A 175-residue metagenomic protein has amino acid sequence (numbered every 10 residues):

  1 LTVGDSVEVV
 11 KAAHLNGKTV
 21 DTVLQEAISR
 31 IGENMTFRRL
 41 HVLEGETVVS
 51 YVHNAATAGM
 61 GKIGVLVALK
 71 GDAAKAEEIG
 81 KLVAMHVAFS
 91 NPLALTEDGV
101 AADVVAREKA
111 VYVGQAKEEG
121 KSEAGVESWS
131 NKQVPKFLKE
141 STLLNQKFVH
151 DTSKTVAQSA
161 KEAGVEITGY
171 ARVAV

Functional and structural regions predicted by a protein language model:
L1-V175: N-terminal assembly/interaction segments in proteins that build large macromolecular machines
